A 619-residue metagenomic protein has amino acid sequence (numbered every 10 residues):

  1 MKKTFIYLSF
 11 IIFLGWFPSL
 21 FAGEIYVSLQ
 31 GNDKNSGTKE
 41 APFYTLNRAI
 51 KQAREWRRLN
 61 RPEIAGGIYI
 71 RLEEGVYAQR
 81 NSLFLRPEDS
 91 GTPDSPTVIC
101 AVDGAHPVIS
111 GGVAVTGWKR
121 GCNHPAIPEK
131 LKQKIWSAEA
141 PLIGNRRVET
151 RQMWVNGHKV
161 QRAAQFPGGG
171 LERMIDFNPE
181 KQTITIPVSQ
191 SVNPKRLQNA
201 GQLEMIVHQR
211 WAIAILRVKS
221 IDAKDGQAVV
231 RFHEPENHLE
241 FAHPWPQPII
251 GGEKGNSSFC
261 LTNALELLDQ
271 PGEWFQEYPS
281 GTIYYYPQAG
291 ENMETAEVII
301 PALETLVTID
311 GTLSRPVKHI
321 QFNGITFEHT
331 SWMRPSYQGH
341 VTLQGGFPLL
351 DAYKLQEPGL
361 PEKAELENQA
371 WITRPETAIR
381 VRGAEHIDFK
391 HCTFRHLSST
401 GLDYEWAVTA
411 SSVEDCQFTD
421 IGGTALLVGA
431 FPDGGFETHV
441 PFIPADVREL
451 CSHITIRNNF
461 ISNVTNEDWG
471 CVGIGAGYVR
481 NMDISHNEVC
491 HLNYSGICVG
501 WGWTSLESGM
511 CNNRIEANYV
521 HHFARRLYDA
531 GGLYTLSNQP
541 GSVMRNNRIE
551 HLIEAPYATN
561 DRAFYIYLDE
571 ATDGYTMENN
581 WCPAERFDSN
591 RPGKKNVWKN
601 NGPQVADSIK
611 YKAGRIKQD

Functional and structural regions predicted by a protein language model:
M1-T4: Positively charged n-region of N-terminal signal peptides that target proteins for export
Y7-S19: Bacterial N-terminal signal peptides
G23, G66-I68, N81, S95-T97 (+18 more regions): The right-handed parallel beta-helix/beta-solenoid scaffold, focusing on the short coil/turn and N-cap positions
E24-G383, D388-T393, G434-A445: Extracellular polysaccharide-degrading/modifying enzymes targeting complex plant/algal/animal polysaccharides
R71, F84, V98-C100, V108-S110 (+19 more regions): Extracellular beta-strand solenoid repeats
N81-S82, E304, S331-Y337, E376 (+11 more regions): Short glycine/acidic-rich loop motifs that flank beta-strands on beta-rich extracellular proteins
Q165-P167, M333, Y557-D619: Extracellular beta-rich repeat passengers
K318-H329, E365, E385-H396, V408-G423 (+6 more regions): Right-handed parallel beta-helix
